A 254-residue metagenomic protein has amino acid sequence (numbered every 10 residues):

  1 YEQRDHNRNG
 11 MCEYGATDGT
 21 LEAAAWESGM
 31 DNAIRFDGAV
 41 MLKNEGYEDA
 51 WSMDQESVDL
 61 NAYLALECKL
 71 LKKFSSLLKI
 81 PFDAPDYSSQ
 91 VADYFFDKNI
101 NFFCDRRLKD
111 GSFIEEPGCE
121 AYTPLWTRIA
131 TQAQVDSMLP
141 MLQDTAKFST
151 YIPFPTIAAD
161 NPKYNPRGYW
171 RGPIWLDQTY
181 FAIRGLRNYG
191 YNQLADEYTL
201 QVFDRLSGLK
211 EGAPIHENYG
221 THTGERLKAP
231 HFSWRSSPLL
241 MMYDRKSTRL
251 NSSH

Functional and structural regions predicted by a protein language model:
Y1-Q55, S89-I174, S207-R249: Extended glycan-interaction surfaces of carbohydrate-active proteins
D54, V58-N61, P81: Structured, solvent-exposed acidic/aromatic patches
S57, R167-Y191: Peripheral, non-catalytic segments that deliver or gate enzyme domains
V58, A62-A65, E115, L176: Start-of-helix signal in alpha-solenoid helical-repeat scaffolds, especially tetratricopeptide repeats
A62-K79, T123-Q134, Y180-N192, L239-S247: Well-ordered alpha-helical scaffold segments within catalytic/enzyme domains
E67, L71-Y94, A133-T145, G190-R205: Extended, well-ordered alpha-helical scaffold segments
Y180, R184, D196, L200-D204 (+1 more regions): A generic structural signal for well-ordered alpha-helical surface patches
L250-H254: Positively charged, low-complexity/disordered segments
